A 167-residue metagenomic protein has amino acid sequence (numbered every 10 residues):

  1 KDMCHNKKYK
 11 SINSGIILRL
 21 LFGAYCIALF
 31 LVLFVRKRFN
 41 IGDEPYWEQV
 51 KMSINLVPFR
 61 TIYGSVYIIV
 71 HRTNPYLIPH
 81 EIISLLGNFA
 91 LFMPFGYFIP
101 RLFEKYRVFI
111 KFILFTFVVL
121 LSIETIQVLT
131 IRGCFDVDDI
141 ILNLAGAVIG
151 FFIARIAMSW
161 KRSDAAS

Functional and structural regions predicted by a protein language model:
M3-R132, V137, F151-S167: Bulky hydrophobic segments
